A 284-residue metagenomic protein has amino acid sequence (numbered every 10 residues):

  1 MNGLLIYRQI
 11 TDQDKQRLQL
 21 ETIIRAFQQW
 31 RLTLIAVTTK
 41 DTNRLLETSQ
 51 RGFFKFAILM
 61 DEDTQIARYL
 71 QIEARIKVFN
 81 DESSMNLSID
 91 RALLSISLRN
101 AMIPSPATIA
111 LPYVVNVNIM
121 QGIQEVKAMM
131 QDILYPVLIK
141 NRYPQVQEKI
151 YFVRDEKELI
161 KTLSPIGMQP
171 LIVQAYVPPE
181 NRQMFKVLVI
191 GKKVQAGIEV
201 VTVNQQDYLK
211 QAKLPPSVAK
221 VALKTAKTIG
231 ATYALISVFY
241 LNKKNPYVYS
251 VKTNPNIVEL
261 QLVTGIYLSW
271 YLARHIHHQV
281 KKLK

Functional and structural regions predicted by a protein language model:
M1-I6: Extreme N-terminal starter segment of soluble prokaryotic enzymes
Y7-V117: Conserved N-proximal alpha/beta basic substrate-recognition cap immediately N-terminal to, or forming the N-lobe
K55-F56, K186-V189, K244-E259: A short beta-strand motif that forms the metal-chelation/ATP-contact edge of phosphoryl-transfer active sites
L98-R99, V126-E148, M168-E180: ATP-grasp fold ATP-binding core
T108-L134: Rossmann-like NAD(P)H-binding beta-loop-alpha module
V137, Q195-A196, Y247-Y249: Protein kinase-like catalytic core scaffold
E148-I229: Phosphate-binding site of ATP-dependent enzymes
V201-V248, E259, L268-K284: A long amphipathic alpha-helix within ATP-dependent nucleotide-binding catalytic cores
